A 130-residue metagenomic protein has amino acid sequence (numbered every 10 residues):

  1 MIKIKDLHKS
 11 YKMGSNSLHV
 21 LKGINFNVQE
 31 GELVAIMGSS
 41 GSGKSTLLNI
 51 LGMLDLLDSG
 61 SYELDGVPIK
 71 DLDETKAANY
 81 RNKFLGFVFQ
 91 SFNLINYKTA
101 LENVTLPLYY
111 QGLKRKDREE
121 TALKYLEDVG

Functional and structural regions predicted by a protein language model:
M1, S10-G23: A short, flexible loop at the N-terminus of ABC-type nucleotide-binding domains that lies
L18, I69-G86: ABC ATPase NBD coupling module
M37-S39: The feature captures the beta-strand-to-loop junction immediately N-terminal to the Walker
G52: Helix-to-loop junction immediately C-terminal to a conserved catalytic motif
G60-D71: Conserved ABC transporter NBD signature motif
V67-P68, Y109, K116-G130: Conserved ABC ATPase "signature" region
K98-P107: Short coil-to-helix segment of the ABC ATPase nucleotide-binding domain corresponding to the Q-loop/switch region
